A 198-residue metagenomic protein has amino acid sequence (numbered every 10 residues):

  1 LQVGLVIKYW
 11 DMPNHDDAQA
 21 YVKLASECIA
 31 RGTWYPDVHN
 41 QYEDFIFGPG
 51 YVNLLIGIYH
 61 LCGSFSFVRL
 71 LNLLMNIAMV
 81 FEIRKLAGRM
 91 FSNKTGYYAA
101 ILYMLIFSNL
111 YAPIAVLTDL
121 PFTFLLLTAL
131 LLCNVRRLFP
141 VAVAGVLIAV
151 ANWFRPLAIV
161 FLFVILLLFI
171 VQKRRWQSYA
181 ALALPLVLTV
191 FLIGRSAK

Functional and structural regions predicted by a protein language model:
L1-P13, P185-A197: Transmembrane signal-anchor helices characteristic of membrane glycosylation enzymes that use polyprenol
Y9-L24, T33-L54, C62-S66: Extracytoplasmic catalytic/substrate-binding loops of multi-pass membrane glycan-assembly enzymes
L70-M90, T128: Transmembrane-helix motifs of polytopic, lipid-linked glycan transferases
R89-M90, K94, A129-V141: Membrane-interface transmembrane helices that cradle and orient dolichyl/undecaprenyl
A99-F107, L131, I148, N152: Short helix- or helix-capping micro-motifs that position conserved polar/aromatic residues at function-defining sites
S108-P121: Short acidic/glycine- and proline-prone juxtamembrane loop motifs at membrane-interface regions of multi-pass membrane
P140-R155, I165-L167, P185-F191: Membrane-interface alpha helices of multi-pass inner-membrane proteins
V160-V187: Perimembrane helix-loop-helix junctions
